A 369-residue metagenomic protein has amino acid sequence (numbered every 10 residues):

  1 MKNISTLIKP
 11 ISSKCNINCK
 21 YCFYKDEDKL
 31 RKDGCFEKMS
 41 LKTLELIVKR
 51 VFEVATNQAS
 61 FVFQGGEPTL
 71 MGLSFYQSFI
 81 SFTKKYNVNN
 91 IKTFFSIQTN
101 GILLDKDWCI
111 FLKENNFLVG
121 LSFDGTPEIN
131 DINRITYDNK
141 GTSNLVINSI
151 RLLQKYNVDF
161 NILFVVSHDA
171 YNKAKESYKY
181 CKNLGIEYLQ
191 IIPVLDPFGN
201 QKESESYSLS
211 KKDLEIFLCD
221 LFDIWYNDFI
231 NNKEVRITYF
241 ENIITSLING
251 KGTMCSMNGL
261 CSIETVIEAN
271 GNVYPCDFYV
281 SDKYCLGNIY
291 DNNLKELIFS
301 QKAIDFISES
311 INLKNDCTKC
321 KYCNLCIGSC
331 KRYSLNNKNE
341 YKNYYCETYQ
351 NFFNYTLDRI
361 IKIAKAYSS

Functional and structural regions predicted by a protein language model:
M1-P10, I304-N312: Ferredoxin-like iron-sulfur electron-transfer modules
K2-K42: Canonical Radical SAM [4Fe-4S] cluster-binding loop centered on the CxxxCxxC motif and its immediate flanking residues
I11-N18, E67-L70, C261, C317-K319 (+1 more regions): Cysteine-centered iron-sulfur cluster-binding motifs in ferredoxin-type domains/subunits of redox enzymes
L44-V62, M71-V194, E203: Radical SAM/AdoMet-radical enzyme domain recognition
R134-N144, R151, K155-S256, L260 (+2 more regions): Radical SAM enzyme [4Fe-4S]-AdoMet core and its adjacent flexible, acidic and glycine-rich loops/tails across
A269: Short, ordered coil/turn segments that flank beta-strands lining enzyme active or ligand-binding pockets
V280-S369: Flexible mid-to-C-terminal extensions adjoining Fe-S/redox cofactors in radical SAM and related proteins
